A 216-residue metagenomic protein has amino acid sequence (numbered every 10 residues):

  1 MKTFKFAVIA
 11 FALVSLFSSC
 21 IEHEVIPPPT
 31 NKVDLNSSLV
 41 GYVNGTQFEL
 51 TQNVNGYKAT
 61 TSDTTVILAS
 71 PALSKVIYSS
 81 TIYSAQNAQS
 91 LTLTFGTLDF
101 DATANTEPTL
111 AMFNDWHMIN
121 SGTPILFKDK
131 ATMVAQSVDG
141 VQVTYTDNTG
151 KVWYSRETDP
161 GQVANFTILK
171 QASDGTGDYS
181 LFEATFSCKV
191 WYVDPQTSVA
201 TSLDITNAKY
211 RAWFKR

Functional and structural regions predicted by a protein language model:
M1-V8: Bacterial N-terminal signal peptides that target proteins for export
V14-G41: Bacterial Sec-dependent N-terminal signal peptides
L39, Y57-G177: Surface-exposed helix/loop patches within compact recognition domains
Y42, T146, W191-V193: A generic structural motif
T46-Q52, W153: Short, isolated positions in well-ordered beta-strands
V54, T97-D99, F186-C188: A mature extracytoplasmic/lumenal domain signature
T167-R216: C-terminal or internal capping secondary-structure element at the end of a domain, subdomain, or sheet
